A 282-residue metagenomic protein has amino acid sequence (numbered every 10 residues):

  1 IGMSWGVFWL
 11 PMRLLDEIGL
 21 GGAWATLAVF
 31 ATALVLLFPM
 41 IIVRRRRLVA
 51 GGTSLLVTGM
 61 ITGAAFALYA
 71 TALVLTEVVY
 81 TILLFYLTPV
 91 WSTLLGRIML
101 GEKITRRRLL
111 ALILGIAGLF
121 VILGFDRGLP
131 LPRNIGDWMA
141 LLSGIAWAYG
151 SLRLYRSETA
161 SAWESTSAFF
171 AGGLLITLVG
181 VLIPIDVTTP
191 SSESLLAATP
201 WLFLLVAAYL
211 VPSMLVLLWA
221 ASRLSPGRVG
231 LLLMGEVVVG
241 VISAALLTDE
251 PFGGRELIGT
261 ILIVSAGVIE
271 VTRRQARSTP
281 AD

Functional and structural regions predicted by a protein language model:
I1-W24, L68, I113, A117 (+2 more regions): Glycine-/small-residue-enriched transmembrane alpha-helix faces in small-molecule transporters and effluxers
M3-V7, P11, L56-L75, V121 (+5 more regions): Hydrophobic alpha-helical transmembrane segments of multi-pass membrane transport proteins, especially secondary
G22-P39, I113-L114, W138, R153 (+1 more regions): Hydrophobic alpha-helical transmembrane segments of multi-pass integral membrane proteins, especially transporters
A28, I82-L87, L154-G173, L210-L246: Helix-helix packing/entry segments at the starts of transmembrane helices
A33-G51, A117-L131, G173-T199, A245-L246 (+2 more regions): Membrane-interface helix-cap regions at the ends of transmembrane helices in multi-pass membrane proteins
I41-I42, T88-L110, V238-L257: C-terminal transmembrane-helix exit sites in multi-pass transporters
A50-M60, I104-A117, G136-D137, A160-A171 (+1 more regions): Cytoplasmic-side transmembrane-helix entry/capping segments in multi-pass membrane proteins
R107-D126, R255-T272: Hydrophobic transmembrane alpha-helices of multi-pass small-molecule transport proteins
